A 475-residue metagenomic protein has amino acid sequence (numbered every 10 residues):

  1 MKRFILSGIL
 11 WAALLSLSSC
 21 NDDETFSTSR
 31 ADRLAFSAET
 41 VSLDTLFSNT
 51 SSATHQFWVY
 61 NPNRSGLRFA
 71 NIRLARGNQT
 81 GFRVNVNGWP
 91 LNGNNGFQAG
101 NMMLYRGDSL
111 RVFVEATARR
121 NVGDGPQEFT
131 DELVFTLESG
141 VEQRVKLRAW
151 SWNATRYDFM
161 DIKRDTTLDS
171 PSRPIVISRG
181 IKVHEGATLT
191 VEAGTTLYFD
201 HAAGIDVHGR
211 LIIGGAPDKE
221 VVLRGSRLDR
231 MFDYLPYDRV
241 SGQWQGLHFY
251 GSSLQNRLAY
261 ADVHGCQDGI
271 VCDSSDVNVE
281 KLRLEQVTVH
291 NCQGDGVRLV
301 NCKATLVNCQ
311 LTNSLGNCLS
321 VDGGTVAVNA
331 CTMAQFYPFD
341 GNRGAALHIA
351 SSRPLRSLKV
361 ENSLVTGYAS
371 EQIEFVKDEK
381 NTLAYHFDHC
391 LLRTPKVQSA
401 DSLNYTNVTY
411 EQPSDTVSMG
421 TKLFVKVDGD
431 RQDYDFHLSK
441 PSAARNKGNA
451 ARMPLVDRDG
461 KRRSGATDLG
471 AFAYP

Functional and structural regions predicted by a protein language model:
M1-I9: Bacterial N-terminal signal peptides that target proteins for export
L15-S19: C-terminal motif of bacterial Sec signal peptides marking the signal peptidase cleavage site
N21-S27, L34-T45, T50-W58, N94-Y434 (+2 more regions): Beta-strand/loop edge motif enriched in small/polar residues
V59-N63: Asparagine-centered strand-capping/turn motif at beta-strand->loop junctions
R64-R68: A short beta-turn/strand-edge loop motif at beta-sheet boundaries
A70-R76, S170: Change to "...patches in solvent-exposed regions of secreted, membrane-anchored, or virion-exposed structural
A75-F97: Short, solvent-exposed loop/linker segments at beta-strand-coil boundaries, enriched for Pro/Gly and Ser/Thr
G140-V141, R463-T467: Extracellular interaction modules
